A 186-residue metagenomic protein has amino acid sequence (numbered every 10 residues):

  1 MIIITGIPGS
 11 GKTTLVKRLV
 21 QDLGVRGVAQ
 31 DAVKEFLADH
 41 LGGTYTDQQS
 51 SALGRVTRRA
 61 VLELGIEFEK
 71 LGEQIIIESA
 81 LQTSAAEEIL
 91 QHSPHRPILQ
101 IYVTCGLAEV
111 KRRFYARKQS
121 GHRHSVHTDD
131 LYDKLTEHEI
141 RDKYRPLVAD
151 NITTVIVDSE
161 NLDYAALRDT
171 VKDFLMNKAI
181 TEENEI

Functional and structural regions predicted by a protein language model:
I4: Hydrophobic anchor at the beta1->P-loop junction of P-loop NTPases
P8: The conserved Walker
G11: Conserved glycine(s) of the Walker
T14-I66: Conserved substrate/cofactor phosphate-moiety recognition/catalytic segment in nucleotide-dependent phosphotransferases
L53-P97: Glycine-rich phosphate-binding loop used to anchor ATP phosphates in small-molecule kinases, encompassing both
P94-Y115: Conserved phosphate-donor/acceptor-positioning beta-strand/loop module used by diverse small-molecule
Q119-R168: Small-molecule kinase domains that catalyze NTP-dependent phosphoryl transfer to phosphate-bearing small molecules
K172-I186: C-terminal accessory "lid"/substrate-recognition subdomains
